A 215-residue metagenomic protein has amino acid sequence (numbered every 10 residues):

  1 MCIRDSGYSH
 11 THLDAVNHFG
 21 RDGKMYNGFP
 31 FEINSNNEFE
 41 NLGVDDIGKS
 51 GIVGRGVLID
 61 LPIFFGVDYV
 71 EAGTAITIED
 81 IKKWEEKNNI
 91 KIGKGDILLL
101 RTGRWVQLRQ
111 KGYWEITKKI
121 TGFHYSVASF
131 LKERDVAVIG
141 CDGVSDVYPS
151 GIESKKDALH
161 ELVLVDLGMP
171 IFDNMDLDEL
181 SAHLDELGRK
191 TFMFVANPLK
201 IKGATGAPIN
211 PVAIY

Functional and structural regions predicted by a protein language model:
M1: Active-site-proximal cofactor/substrate-binding loop regions of enzyme domains
R4-Y215: Active-/binding-site microenvironments in catalytic and ligand-binding cores
